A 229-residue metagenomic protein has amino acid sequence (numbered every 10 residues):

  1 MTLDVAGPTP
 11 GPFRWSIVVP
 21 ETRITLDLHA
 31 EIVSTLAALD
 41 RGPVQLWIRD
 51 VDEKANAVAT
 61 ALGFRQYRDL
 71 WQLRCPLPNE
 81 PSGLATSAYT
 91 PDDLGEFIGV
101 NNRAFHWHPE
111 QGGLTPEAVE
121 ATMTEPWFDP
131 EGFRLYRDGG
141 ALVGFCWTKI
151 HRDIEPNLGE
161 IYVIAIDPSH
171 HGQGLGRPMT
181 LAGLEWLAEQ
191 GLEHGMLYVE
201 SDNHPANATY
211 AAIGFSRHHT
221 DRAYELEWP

Functional and structural regions predicted by a protein language model:
M1-L39, Q45, C146-L158: Conserved donor-binding loop and adjoining core beta-sheet/short helix segment in diverse acyl/aminoacyl transferases
T2-P10, E110-I164: A conserved beta-strand-loop-helix scaffold within acyl/acetyltransferase catalytic domains
V19-E21, R49, D167, H171 (+1 more regions): Residue-level recognition of the GNAT/N-acetyltransferase active site
P20-L84, Y224-L226: Acyl-donor-binding surface of acyltransferase catalytic domains
I24-A38, V163-I166, G172-E189, N207-A212: Conserved acetyl-CoA-binding loop-helix of GNAT-fold acetyltransferases
V44-I48, I161, G195-V199: Conserved hydrophobic beta-strand within the GNAT/NAT acetyltransferase core sheet that lines the active-site cleft
A61-P81, L181, E185-P229: Active-site/acyl-donor-binding loops of N-acyltransferases
A85-G99: A short beta-loop-alpha structural element at the N-terminal edge of CoA-dependent acyl/N-acetyltransferase catalytic
